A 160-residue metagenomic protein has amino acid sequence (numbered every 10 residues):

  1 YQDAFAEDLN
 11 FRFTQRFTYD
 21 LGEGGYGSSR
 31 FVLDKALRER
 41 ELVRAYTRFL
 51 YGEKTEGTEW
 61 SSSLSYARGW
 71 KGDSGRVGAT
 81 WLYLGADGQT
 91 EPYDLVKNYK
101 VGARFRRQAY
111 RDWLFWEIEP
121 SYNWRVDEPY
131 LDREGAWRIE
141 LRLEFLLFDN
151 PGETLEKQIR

Functional and structural regions predicted by a protein language model:
Y1, R30-D34, S63-G69, K100-R106 (+1 more regions): Outer-membrane beta-barrel architecture
D3, Q15-E23, K35, T47-E53 (+5 more regions): Transmembrane beta-strands of outer-membrane beta-barrel pores
D3-F13, G27, E39-T47, T58-W60 (+3 more regions): Outer-envelope beta-barrel architecture signal
E23-S29, E56-S62, L95-V101, R133-I139: Residues that define the transmembrane beta-barrel architecture of outer-membrane proteins
G75-A109: Glycine/small-residue-rich hydrophobic helix-like segments
N98, E117-E119, D132-A136, K157-Q158: Composition- and surface-driven signal marking solvent-exposed, interaction-prone regions in large proteins
Y99-E128: C-terminal structured domain segments
E134-R160: Outer-membrane beta-barrel "beta-signal"
